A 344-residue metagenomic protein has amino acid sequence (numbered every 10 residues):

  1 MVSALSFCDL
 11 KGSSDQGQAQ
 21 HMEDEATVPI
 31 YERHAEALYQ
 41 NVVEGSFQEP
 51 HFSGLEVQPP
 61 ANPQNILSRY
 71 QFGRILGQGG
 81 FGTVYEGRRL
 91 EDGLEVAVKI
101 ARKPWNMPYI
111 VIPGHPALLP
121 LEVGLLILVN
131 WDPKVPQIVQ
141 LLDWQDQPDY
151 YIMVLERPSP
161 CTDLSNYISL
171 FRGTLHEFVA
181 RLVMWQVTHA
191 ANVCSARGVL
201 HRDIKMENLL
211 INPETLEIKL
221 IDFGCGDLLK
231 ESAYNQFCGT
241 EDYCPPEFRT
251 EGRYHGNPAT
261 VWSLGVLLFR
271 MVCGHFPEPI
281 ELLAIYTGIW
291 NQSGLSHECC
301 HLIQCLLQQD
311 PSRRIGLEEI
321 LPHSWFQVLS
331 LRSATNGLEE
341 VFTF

Functional and structural regions predicted by a protein language model:
V2-N65, G73: Juxta-kinase regulatory segment immediately upstream of eukaryotic protein kinase catalytic domains
T83: Conserved N-lobe ATP-binding subsite of Hanks-type protein kinase domains, especially the beta3 VAIK lysine
Q140-Y151: Short beta-strand micro-motifs within the conserved protein kinase catalytic domain, predominantly in the N-lobe
P158-I168: Structural motif in protein kinase domains
V183-M184: Activation segment signature within eukaryotic-like protein kinase domains
S195-N212: Catalytic-loop of the protein kinase fold
E247-P258: Conserved end of the kinase activation segment
Q309-R313, L317-S333: Terminal C-lobe "cap" of eukaryotic-type protein kinase domains
